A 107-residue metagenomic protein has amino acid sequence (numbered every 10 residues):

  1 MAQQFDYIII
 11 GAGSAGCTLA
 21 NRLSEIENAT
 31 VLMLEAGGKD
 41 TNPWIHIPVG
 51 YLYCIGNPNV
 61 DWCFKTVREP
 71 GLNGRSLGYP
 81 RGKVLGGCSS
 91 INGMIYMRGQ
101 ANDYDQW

Functional and structural regions predicted by a protein language model:
M1-W107: N-terminal redox-cofactor-binding region of secreted/periplasmic oxidoreductases
